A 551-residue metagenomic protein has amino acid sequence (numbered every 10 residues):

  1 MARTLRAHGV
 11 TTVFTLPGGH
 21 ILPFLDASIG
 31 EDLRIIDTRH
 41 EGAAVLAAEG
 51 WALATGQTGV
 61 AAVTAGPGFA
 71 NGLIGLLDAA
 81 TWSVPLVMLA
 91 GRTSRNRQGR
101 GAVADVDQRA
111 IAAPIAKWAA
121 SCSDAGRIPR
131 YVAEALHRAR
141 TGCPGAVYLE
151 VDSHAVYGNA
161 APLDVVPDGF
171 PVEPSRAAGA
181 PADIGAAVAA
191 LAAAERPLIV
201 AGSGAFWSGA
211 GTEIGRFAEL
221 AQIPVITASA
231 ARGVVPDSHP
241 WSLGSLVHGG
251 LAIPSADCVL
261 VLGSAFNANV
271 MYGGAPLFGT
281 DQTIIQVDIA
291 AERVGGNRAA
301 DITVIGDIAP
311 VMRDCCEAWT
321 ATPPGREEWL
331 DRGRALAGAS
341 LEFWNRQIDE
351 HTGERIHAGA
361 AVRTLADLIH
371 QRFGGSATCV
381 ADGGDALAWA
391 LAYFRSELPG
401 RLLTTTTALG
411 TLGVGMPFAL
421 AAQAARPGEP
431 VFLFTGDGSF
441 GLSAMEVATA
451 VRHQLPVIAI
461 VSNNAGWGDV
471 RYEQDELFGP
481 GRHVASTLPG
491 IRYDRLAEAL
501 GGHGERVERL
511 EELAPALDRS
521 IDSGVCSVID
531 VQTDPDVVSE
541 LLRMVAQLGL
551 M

Functional and structural regions predicted by a protein language model:
M1-A2, R6-H8, L16-I29, A335-P417 (+2 more regions): Active-site diphosphate/adenylate-binding microenvironment
M1-E328, F343, L368, P456-A459 (+2 more regions): N-terminal alpha/beta PP-like core and its mobile active-site loop of ThDP/TPP-dependent enzymes
H20, E41-L46, F69, A386-A388 (+2 more regions): Short acidic loop-to-helix transition motifs that present clustered carboxylates
L89, R97-A104, I253-A256, G295-N297 (+3 more regions): Thiamine diphosphate
G126, E150-V151, L163, D281 (+4 more regions): Phosphate/pyrophosphate-binding active-site segments
L136, G185-V188, E213-I214, H248-G249 (+7 more regions): Generic recognition of flexible, low-complexity loop/linker segments
T141, F373-G374, V451-P456: Basic phosphate/pyrophosphate-binding loop/patch that engages nucleotide-derived ligands
G202-W207, E350-G353, G436-G438: Conserved short loop/turn motifs at secondary-structure junctions
